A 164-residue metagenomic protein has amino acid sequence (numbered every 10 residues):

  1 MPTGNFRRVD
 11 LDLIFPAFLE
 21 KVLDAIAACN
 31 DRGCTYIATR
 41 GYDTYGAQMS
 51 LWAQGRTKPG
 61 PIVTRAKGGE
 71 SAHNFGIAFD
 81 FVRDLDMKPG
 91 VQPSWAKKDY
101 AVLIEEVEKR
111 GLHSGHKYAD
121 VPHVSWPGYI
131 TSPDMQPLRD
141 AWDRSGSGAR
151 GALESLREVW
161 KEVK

Functional and structural regions predicted by a protein language model:
M1-R40: Active-site acidic/histidine clusters and adjacent loop/turn architecture that either coordinate catalytic ions
C34, R56, G111-G115: Short aromatic/hydrophobic-glycine micro-motifs
A38-L51: Acidic helix-start/capping segments at beta-turn-to-alpha-helix junctions
R40, I62, K117-A119: Short loop/turn and capping residues at structural boundaries
Y45-Q48, T57, D86-P89: Short, charged/polar surface micro-motifs in flexible loops or helix N-caps
G55-K67: Cytochrome P450 catalytic domain signature, combining two hallmark sequence patches
A66-K164: Catalytic cores and adjacent binding grooves of peptidoglycan-active enzymes
